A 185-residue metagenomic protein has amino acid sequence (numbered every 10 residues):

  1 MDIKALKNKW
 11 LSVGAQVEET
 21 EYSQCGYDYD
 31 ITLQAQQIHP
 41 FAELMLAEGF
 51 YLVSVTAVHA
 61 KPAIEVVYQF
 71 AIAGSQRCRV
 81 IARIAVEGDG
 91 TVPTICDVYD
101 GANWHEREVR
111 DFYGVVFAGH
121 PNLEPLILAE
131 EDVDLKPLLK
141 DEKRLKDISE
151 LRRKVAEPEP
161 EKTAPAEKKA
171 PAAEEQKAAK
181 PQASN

Functional and structural regions predicted by a protein language model:
M1-N185: Terminal low-complexity/charged segments
